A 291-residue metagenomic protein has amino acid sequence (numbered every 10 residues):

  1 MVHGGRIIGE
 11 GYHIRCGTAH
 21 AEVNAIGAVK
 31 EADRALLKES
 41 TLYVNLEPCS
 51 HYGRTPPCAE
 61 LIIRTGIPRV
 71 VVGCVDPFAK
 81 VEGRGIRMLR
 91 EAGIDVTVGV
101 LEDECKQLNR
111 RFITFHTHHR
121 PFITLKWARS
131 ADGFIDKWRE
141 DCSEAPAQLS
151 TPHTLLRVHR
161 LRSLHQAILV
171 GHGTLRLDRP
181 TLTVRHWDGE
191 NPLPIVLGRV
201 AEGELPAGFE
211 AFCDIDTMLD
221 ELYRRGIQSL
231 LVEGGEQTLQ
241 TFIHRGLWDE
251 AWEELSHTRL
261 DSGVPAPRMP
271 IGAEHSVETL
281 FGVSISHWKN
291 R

Functional and structural regions predicted by a protein language model:
M1-V2, L231: Cytosolic beta-strand hydrophobic patch enriched in CBS
V2-E104, T241-I243: Zn2+-dependent cytidine deaminase-like catalytic core
H3-G4, T117-H118, N290-R291: Active-site beta-strand termini and strand-to-loop segments that position acidic
G9-E10, R54, P121-R291: Enzymes that bind and transform nitrogen-containing heteroaromatic metabolites
I26-E31, I63, I113, H159 (+1 more regions): Generic structural signal for well-ordered alpha-helical scaffold segments
A32, C49, T65, A92 (+3 more regions): Change "in soluble alpha/beta enzymes" to "in soluble alpha/beta proteins
L37-P48, H118-S130: N-terminal pre-triad scaffold of radical SAM enzymes
N109-R120: Flexible, polar/acidic helix-loop-strand segments at domain edges
